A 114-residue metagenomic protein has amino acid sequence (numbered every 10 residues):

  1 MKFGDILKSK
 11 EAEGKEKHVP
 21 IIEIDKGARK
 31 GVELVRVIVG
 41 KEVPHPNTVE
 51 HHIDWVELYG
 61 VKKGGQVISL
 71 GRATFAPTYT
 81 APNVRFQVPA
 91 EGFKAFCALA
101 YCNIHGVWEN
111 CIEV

Functional and structural regions predicted by a protein language model:
M1-I38: Transition segment at domain starts
V32, E91-C97: Extracellular Ig-like/FN3 beta-sandwich strand-entry sites
I38-T48: Short amphipathic, basic-aromatic surface patches that mediate peripheral association with negatively charged
I38-V39, P82-P89: Exposed aromatic-hydrophobic patches
T48-W55: Short coil-to-beta strand junction motifs in C2/discoidin
G64-A73: Surface-exposed loop/edge segments in extracytoplasmic proteins
F75-T80: Short proline/glycine- and polar residue-rich coil/turn motifs
Y101-C111: Short acidic/polar inter-strand loop motif in beta-rich domains
